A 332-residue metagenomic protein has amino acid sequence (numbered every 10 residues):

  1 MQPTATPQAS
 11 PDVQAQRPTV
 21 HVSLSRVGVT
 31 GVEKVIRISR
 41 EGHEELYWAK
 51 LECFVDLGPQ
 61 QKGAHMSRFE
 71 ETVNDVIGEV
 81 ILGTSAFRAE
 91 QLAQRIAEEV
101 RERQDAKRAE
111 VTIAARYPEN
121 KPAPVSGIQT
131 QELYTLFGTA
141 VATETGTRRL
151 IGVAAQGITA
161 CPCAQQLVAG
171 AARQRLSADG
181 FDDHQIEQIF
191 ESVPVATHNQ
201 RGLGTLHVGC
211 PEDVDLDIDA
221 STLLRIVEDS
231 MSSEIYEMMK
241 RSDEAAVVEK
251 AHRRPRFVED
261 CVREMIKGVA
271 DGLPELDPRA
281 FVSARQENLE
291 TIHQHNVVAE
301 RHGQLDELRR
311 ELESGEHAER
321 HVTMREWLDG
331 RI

Functional and structural regions predicted by a protein language model:
M1-I332: N-terminal intrinsically disordered, cationic/polar leader segments that include organellar targeting peptides
